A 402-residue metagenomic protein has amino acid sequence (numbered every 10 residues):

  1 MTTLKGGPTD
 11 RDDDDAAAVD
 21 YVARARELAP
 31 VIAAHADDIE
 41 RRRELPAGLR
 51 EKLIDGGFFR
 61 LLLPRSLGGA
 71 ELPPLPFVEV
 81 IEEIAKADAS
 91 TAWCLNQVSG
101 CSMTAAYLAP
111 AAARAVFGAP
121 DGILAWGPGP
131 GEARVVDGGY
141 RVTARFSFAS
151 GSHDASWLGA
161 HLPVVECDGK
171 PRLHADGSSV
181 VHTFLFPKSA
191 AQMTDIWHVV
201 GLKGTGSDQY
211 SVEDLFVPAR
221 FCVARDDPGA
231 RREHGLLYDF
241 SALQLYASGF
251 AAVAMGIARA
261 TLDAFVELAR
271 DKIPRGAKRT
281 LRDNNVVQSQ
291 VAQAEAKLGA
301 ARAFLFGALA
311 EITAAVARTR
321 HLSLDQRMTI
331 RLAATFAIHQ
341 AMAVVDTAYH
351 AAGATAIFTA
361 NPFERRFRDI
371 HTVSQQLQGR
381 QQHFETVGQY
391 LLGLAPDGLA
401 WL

Functional and structural regions predicted by a protein language model:
R26, G256, A292-G299, R331 (+3 more regions): Generic structural signal for well-ordered, non-transmembrane alpha-helical segments in soluble/cytosolic regions
A33, D37-E40, A300-A333, Y349-I357: C-terminal helix-coil-helix/basic helical segment that borders enzyme active sites and/or dimer interfaces and provides
L45-D55, F59-S156, E166-S178: Glycine-rich flavin
L53, A258, A301: Residue-level signal for inorganic ion chemistry
G139-D214: FAD-binding subdomain of flavoenzyme oxidoreductases
V200-L298: Glycine-rich beta->alpha junctions and the first turn(s) of the following alpha-helix
A352-L402: Glycine-rich phosphate/cofactor-binding loops in nucleotide/flavin-utilizing enzymes
